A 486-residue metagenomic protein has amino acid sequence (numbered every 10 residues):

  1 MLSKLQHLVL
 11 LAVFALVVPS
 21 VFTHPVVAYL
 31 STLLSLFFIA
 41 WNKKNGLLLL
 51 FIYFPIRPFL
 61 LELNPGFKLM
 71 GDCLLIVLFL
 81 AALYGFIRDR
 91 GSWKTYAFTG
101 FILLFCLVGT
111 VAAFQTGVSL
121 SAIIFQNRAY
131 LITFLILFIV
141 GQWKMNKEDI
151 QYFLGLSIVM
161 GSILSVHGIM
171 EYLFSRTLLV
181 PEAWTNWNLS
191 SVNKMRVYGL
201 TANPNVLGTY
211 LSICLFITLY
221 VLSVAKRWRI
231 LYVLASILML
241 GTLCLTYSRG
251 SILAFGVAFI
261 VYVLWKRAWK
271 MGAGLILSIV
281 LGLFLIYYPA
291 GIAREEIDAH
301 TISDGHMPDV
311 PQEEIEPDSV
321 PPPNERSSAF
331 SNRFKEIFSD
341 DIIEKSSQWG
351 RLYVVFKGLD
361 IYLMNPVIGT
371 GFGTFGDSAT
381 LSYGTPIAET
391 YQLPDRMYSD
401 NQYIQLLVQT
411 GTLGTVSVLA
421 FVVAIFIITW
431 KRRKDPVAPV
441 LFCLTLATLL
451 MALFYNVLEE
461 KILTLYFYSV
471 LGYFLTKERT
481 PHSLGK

Functional and structural regions predicted by a protein language model:
L2-G85, V111-Q115: N-terminal signal-anchor transmembrane segment
L11-A12, L36-F38, A273-I276, V418-V422 (+2 more regions): Transmembrane alpha-helices of multi-pass inner-membrane enzymes
V17-V27, L63-G71, A122-F125, A202-G208 (+4 more regions): Helix-loop-helix junctions and helix-breaking kinks within/between transmembrane helices of multi-pass membrane
T32, C106-F114, L135, Q151-T185 (+4 more regions): Alpha-helical transmembrane segments of multi-pass inner-membrane proteins
M70-V77, A97-G109, L120-Q142: Aromatic-anchored transmembrane helix interface
V166, Y172-S175, K266-I342, F356-M364 (+2 more regions): A membrane-periplasm/extracellular boundary helix in multi-pass inner-membrane enzymes that assemble envelope glycans
L178, S191, S339-T410: Long extracytoplasmic/lumenal interhelical loops at the membrane interface of multi-pass membrane proteins
R227-L231, F259, W269-M271, Y383-A388 (+1 more regions): Hydrophobic transmembrane alpha-helices and their immediate junctions
